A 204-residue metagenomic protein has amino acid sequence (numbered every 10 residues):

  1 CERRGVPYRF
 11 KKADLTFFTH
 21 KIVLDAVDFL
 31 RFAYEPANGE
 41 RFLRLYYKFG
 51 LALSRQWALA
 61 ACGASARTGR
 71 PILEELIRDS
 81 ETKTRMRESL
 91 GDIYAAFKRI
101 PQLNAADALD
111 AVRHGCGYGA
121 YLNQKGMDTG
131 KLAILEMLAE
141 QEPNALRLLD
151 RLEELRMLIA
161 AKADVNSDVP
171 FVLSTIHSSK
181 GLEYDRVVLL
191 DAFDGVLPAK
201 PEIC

Functional and structural regions predicted by a protein language model:
C1-P36, F171, L182-Y184, V188-L190: Conserved motor-region signature of P-loop NTPase helicases/translocases
R3-V6, R78-S178, L182-E183, V196-E202: Accessory C-terminal helicase-associated subdomains
L15-F18, L51, S179-K180, F193-V196: Conserved nucleotide-binding/hydrolysis micro-motifs of P-loop NTPases
A26, F42-R67: Helix-hairpin-helix
D28-R31, R44, G63, D110 (+2 more regions): Generic alpha-helical structural context detector
F42, T68-R70, I93, P170: Solvent-exposed functional surfaces
S65-L76: A short beta-strand-loop micro-motif that forms or neighbors metal/cofactor- and ligand-binding patches at active-site
L190, P201-C204: Extended active-site and interfacial segments that coordinate phosphate-rich ligands in large catalytic machineries
